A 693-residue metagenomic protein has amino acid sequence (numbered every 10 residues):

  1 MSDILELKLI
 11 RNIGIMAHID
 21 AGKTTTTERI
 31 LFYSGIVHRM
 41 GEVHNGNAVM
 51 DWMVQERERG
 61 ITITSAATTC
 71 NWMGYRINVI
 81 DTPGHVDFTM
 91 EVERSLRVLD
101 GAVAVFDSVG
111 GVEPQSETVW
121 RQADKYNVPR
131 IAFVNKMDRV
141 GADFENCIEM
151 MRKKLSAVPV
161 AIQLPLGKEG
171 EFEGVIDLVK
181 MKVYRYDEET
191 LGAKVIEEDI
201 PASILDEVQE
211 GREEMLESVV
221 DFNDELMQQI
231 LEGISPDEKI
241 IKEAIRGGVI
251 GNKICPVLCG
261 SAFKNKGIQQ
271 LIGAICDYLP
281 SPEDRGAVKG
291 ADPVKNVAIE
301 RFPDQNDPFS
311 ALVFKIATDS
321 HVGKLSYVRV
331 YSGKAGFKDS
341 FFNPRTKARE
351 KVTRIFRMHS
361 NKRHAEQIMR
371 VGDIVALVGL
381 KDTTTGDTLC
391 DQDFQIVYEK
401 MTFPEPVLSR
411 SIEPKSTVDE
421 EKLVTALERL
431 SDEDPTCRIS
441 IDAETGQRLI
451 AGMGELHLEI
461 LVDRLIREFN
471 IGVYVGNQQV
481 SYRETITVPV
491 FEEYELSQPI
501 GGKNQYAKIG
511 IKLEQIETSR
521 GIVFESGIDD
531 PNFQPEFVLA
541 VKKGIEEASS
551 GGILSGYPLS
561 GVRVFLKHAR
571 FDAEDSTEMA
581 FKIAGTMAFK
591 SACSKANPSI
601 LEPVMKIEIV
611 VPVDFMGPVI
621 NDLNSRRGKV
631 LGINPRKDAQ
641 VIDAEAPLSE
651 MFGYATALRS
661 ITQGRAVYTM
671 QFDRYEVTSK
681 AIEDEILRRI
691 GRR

Functional and structural regions predicted by a protein language model:
M1-R693: Structural and coupling elements of P-loop NTPases
